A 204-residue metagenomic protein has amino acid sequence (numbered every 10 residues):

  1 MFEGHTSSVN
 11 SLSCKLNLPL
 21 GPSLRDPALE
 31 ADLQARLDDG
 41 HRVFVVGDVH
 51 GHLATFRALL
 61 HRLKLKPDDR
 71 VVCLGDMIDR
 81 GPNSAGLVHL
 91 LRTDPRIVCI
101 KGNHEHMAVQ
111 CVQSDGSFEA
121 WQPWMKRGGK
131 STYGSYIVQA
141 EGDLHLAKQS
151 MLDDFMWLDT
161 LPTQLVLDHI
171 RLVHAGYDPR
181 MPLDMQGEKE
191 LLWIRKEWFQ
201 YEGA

Functional and structural regions predicted by a protein language model:
F2-V88: N-terminal active-site segment of His-dependent metallophosphoesterases
L33-L37, T163-D168: Short acidic-hydrophobic surface loop/beta-edge motif
D39-G40, P67, T93-P95, D168 (+1 more regions): Residue-level preference for short coil/turn positions at secondary-structure junctions
V45, C99-I100, V166, I170-A175: Short hydrophobic-aromatic micro-motifs
H50, I78, H104-E105, G176-D178: Catalytic metal-binding/acid-base residues of hydrolase active sites
S84-L165, W193-G203: Active-site neighborhood of divalent metal-dependent phosphoester bond hydrolases
Q110-Q113, I170-G187: Divalent-metal (often Zn2+) His-rich catalytic cores of metallo-beta-lactamase-fold enzymes
M185-R195: Short, surface-exposed loop/helix-turn segments at secondary-structure junctions that function as lids/hinges flanking
